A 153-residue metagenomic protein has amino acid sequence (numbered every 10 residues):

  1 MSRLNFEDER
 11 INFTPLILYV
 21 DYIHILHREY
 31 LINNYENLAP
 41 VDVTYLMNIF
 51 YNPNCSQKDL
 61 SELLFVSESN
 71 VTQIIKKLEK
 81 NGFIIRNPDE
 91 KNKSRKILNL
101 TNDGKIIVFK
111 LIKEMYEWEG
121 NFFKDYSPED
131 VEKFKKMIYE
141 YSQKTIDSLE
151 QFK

Functional and structural regions predicted by a protein language model:
M1-D8, P128-K153: C-terminal regulatory/oligomerization modules of transcriptional regulators
M1-E36: N-terminal leader segment of winged-helix/HTH proteins
N12, H27, N34, V41-D42 (+2 more regions): N-terminal positioning helix adjacent to the helix-turn-helix/winged-helix DNA-binding module
D21, M47-Y51, I112: Short, locally clustered residues in the helix-turn-helix/winged-helix DNA-binding domain
I23-L26, S56, W118: Heptad-repeat coiled-coil/leucine-zipper interface motif in alpha-helices, recognizing the periodic a/d hydrophobic core
H24, V108, S142-I146: A structural signal for well-ordered alpha-helices, especially hydrophobic packing surfaces of coiled-coils
R28-N70: N-terminal helix-turn-helix DNA-binding core of bacterial DNA-binding proteins
K76-Y139: Charged, amphipathic alpha-helical coiled-coil/dimerization segments
